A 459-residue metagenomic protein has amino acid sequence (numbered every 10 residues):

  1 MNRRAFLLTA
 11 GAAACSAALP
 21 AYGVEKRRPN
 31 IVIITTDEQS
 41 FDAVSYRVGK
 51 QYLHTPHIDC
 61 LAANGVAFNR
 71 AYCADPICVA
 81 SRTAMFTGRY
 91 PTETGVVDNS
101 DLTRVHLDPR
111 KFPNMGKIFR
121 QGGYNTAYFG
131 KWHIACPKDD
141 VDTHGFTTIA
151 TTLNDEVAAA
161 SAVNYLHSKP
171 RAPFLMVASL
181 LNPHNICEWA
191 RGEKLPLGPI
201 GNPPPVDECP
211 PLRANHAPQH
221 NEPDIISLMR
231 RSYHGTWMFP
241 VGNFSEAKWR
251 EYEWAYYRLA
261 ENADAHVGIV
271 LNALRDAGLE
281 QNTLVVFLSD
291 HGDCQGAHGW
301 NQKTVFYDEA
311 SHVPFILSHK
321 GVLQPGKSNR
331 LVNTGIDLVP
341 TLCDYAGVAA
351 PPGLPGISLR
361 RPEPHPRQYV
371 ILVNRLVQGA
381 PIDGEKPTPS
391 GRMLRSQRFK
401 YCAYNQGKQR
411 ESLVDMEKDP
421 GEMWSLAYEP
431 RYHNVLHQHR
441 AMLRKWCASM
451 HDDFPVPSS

Functional and structural regions predicted by a protein language model:
L7-G11, C15, E25-P29, T36 (+8 more regions): Long, internal low-complexity/basic segments
A18-V66, W189, D419-Y432: Active-site-proximal N-terminal segment of extracellular/periplasmic enzymes that hydrolyze or transfer
K26-P29, E38-Y52, S168-A172, L180-N282 (+4 more regions): Active-site-proximal cap/lid insertion segments
I31-D37, F119, K131, L175-A178 (+4 more regions): A short aromatic-rich beta-strand->coil structural motif
S45-R82, G88-R89, E93, G123-T126 (+2 more regions): Short, structured active-site-proximal loop/turn typified by the sulfatase FGly-forming signature C/S-X-P-X-R
R47-G49, G65-F86, Y128-K138, S179-H184 (+3 more regions): Short, solvent-exposed turn/loop segments enriched in Gly/Ser/Thr/Pro and often Arg
S81-G201, Q406: Catalytic-site neighborhoods of secreted/periplasmic enzymes that process anionic sulfate/phosphate groups
D155-A158, K169, P173, H291-A297 (+7 more regions): C-terminal cap/loop subdomain of S1 sulfatases and analogous C-terminal strand-loop tails that border
